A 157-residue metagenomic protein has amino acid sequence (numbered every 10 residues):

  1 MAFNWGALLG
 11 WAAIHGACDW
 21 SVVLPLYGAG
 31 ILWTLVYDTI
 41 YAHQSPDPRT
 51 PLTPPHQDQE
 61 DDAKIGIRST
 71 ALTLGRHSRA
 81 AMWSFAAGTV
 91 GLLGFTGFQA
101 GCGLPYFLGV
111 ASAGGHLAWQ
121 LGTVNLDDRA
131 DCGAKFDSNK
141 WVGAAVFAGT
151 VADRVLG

Functional and structural regions predicted by a protein language model:
M1-G157: Multi-pass alpha-helical membrane architecture of UbiA-family and related isoprenoid/lipid prenyltransferases
